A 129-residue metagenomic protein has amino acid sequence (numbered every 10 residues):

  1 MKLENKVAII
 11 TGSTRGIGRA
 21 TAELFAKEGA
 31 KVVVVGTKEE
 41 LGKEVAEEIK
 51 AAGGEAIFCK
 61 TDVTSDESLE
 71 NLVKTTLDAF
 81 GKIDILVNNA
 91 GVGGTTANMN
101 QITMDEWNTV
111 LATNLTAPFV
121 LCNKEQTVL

Functional and structural regions predicted by a protein language model:
V7, T14-G16, K38: Conserved glycine-rich cofactor-binding loop
V7-I10, L86-V87: Conserved hydrophobic beta-strands of the Rossmann-like cofactor-binding core in SDR/related NAD(P)H-dependent
E28-V45: Conserved glycine-rich Rossmann-like NAD(P)H-binding loop of the short-chain dehydrogenase/reductase
E39, T61-L72, M104: The beta1-alpha1 cofactor-binding region of Rossmann-like NAD(H)/NADP(H)-dependent oxidoreductases
A52-E55, T75-L86, T95: A glycine-rich helix->loop->beta "capping" turn within Rossmann-like NAD(P)(H)-dependent oxidoreductase domains
A97-M99, E106-N108: Substrate-binding pocket helix/loop in short-chain dehydrogenase/reductase
C122-N123: A short, exposed helix-loop element centered on a Lys and neighboring polar residues
